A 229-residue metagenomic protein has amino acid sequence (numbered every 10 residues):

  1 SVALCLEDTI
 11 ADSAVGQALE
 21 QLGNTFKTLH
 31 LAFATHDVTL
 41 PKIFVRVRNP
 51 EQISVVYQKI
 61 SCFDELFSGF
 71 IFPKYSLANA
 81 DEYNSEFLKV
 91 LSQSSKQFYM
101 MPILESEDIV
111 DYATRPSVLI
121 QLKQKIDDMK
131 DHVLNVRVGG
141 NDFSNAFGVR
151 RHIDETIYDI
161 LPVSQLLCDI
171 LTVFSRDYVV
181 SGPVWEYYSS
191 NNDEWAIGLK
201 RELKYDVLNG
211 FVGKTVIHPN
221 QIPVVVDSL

Functional and structural regions predicted by a protein language model:
S1-L229: Expand to "…catalyze enediolate/carbanion chemistry for C-C bond making/breaking, isomerization, decarboxylation
